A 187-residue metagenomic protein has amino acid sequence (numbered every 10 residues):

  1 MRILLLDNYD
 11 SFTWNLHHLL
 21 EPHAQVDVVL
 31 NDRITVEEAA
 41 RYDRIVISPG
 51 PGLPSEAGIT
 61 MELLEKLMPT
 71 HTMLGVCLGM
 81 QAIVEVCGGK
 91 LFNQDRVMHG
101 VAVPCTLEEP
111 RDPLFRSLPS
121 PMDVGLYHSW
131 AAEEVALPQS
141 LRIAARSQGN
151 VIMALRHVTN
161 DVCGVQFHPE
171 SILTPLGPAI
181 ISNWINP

Functional and structural regions predicted by a protein language model:
M1-P69, L78, P175-P187: N-terminal beta1-alpha1 cap of cysteine-dependent amidohydrolase-like domains
H18, A82, W130: Surface-exposed charge patches
Y42-D112, S117, I181: Cysteine-nucleophile active-site neighborhood
L74, E85-V162, F167-P175: Pocket-forming structural segment of enzyme catalytic cores
